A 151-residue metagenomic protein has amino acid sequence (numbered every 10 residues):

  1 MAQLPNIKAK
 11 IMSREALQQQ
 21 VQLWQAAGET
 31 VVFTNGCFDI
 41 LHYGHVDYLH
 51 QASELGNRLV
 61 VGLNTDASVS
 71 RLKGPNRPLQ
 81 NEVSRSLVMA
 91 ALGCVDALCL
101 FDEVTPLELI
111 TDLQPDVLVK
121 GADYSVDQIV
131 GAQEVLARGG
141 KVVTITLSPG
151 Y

Functional and structural regions predicted by a protein language model:
M1-Y151: Nucleotidyltransferase catalytic core that binds NTPs
